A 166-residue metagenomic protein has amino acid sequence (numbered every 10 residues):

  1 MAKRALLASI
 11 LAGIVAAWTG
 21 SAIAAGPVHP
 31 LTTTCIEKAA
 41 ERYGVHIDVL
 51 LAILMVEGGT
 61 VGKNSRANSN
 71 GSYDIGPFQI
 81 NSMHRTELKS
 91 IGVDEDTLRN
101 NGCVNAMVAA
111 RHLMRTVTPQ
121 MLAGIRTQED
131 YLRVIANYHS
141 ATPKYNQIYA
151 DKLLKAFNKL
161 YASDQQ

Functional and structural regions predicted by a protein language model:
M1-I10: Bacterial N-terminal signal peptides that target proteins for export
I10-L11, G76: Intrinsically disordered, low-complexity polar segments enriched in Ser/Thr/Pro and acidic
A12-A16: Hydrophobic membrane-insertion alpha-helices, especially the h-region of bacterial N-terminal signal peptides
T19-G20: N-terminal signal peptide c-region/cleavage motif recognized by signal peptidases
A24-Q166: Catalytic glycan-binding domains that act on GlcNAc-containing polysaccharides
